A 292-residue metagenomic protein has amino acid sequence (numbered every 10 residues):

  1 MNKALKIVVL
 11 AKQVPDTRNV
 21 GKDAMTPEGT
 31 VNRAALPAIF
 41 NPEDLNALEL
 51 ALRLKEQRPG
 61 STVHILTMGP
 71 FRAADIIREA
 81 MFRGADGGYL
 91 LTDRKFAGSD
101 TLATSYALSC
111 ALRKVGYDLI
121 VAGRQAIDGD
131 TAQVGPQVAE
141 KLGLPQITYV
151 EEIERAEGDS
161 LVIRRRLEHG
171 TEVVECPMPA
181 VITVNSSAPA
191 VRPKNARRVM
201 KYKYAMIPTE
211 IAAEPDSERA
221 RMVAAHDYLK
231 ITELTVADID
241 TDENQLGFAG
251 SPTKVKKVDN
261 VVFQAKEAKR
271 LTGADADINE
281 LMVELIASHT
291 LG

Functional and structural regions predicted by a protein language model:
M1-G292: N-terminal glycine-rich FAD/FM-binding segment characteristic of electron-transfer flavoproteins
